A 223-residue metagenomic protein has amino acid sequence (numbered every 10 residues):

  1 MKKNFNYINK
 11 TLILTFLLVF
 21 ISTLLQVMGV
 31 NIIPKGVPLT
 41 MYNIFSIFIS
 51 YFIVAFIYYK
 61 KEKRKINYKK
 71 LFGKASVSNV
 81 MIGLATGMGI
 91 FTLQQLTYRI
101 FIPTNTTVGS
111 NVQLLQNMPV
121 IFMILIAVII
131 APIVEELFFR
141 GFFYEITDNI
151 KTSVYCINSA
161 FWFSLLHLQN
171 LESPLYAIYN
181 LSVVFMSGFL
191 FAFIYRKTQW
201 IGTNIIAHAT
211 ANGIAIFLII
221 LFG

Functional and structural regions predicted by a protein language model:
K2-L17, E62-Q95, D148-V154: Interfacial transmembrane-helix boundary/kink motif in multi-pass membrane proteins
K10-K61: Alpha-helical transmembrane segments in multi-pass membrane proteins
L18-Q26, S46-V54, T86, I90-Q94 (+4 more regions): Alpha-helical transmembrane segments of multipass membrane proteins
L24-P34, T97-I102, L168-E172: Juxtamembrane "helix-exit" motif on the non-cytosolic side of transmembrane helices
K35-G36, I66-A131: Juxtamembrane helix-loop-helix connectors linking adjacent transmembrane helices in multi-pass membrane enzymes
K35-I44, V108-L114, L175-F185: Non-cytosolic membrane-interface motifs at loop->transmembrane helix junctions
F56-I66, I194-T198: Structural signal for the C-terminal ends of transmembrane alpha-helices and the immediately following loop
V120-G223: Transmembrane helix-loop-helix hairpins at the membrane interface of multi-pass integral membrane proteins
